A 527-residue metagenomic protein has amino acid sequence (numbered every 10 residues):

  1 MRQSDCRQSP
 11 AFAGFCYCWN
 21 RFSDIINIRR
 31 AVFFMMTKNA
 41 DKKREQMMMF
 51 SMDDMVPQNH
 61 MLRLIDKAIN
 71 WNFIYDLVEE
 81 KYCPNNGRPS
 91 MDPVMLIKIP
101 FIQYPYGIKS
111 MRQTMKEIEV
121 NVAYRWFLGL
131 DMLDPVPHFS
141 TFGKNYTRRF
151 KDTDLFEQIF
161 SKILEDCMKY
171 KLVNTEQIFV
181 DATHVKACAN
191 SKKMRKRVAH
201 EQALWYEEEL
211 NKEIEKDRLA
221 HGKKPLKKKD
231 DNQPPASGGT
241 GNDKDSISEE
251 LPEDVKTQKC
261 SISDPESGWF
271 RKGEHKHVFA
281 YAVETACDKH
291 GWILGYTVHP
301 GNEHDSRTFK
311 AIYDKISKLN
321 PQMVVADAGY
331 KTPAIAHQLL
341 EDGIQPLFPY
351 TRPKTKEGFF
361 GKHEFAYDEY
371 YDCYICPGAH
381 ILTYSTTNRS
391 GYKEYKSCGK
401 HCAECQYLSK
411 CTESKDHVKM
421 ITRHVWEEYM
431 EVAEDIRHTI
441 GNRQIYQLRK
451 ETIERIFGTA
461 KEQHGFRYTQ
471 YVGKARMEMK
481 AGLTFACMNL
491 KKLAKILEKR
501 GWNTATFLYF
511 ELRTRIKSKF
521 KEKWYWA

Functional and structural regions predicted by a protein language model:
Q3-S4, S9: Cationic, low-complexity basic patches in intrinsically disordered or flexible, solvent-exposed regions
C6, C16-C18: Cysteine-centered motifs
Y17, D24-N27, A31-V32: Short, positively charged and aromatic/hydrophobic N-terminal segments
A31-R63: Hydrophobic alpha-helical membrane-insertion signals
D41, G107-V120, L130-A527: Anion-binding and metal-coordination hotspots
S51, M95-F101, T141, N145 (+1 more regions): A general alpha-helix detector
Q58-F101, Y106-G107: Basic, short loop/linker segments at the boundary and entry of helix-turn-helix/winged-helix-like folds
